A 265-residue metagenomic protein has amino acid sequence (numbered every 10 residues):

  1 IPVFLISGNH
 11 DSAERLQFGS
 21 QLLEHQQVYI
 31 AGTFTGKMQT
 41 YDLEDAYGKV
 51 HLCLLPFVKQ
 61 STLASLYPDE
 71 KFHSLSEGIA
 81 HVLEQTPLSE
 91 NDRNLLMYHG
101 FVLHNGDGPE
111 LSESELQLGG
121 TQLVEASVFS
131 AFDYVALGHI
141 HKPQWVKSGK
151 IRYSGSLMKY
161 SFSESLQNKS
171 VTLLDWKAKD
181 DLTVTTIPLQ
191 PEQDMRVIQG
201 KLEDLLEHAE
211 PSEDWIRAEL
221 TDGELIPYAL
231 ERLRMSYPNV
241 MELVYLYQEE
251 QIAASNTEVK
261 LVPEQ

Functional and structural regions predicted by a protein language model:
P2, Y29, H51, K150 (+2 more regions): Conserved beta-strand segments of alpha/beta enzyme cores
V3, N94-Y98, D214-I216: Generic beta-sheet signal
S7, D11-K147: His/Asp/Glu-rich metal-coordinating catalytic cores of metallo-dependent phosphodiesterases/hydrolases acting on
E24, V28-A31, S154-G155, M241-L243: Short hydrophobic/aromatic-enriched beta-strand-loop microsegments
F34-G36, L157-K159, L246-E249: Short, acidic/turn-prone active-site loops that include or flank metal/cofactor- and phosphate-binding residues
M38-H51, L55, I151-W215: Binuclear metal-dependent phosphoesterase catalytic core
V102-L103, K142, M158-Y160, Q190-D194 (+1 more regions): Short, catalytically relevant binding-site loops at active-site mouths
W176-Q265: Accessory, non-catalytic peripheral segments of nucleic-acid enzymes
